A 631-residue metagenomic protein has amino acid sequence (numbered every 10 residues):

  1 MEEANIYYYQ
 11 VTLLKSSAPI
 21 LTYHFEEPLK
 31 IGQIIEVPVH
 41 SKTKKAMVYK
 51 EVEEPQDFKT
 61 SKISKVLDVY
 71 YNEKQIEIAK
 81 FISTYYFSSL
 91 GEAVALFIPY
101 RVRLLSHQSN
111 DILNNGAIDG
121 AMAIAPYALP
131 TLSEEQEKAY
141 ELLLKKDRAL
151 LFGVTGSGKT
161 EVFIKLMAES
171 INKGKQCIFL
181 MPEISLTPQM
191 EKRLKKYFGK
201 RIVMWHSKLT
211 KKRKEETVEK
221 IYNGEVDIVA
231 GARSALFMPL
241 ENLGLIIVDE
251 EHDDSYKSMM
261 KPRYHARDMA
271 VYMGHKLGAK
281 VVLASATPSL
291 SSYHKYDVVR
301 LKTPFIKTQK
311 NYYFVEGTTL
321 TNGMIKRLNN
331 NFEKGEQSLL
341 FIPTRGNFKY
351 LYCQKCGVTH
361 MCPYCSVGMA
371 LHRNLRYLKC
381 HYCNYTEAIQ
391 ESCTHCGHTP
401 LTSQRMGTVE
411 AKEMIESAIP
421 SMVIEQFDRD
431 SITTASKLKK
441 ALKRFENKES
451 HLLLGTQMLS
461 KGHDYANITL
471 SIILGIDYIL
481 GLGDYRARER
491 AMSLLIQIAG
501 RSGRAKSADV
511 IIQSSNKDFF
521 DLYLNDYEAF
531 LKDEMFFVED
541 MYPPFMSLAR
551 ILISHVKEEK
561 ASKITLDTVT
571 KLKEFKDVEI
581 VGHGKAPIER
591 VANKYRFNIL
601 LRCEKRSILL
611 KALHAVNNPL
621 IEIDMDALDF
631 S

Functional and structural regions predicted by a protein language model:
M1-T287, S291-K302, S562-K563, V569-F575 (+3 more regions): Accessory, non-ATPase domains that flank or precede helicase/AAA+ motor cores in DNA-metabolism machines
S133, R148-D227, G231-K560, I599 (+1 more regions): Inter-lobe coupling/hinge segments of SF2-like helicase ATPases
N525-L531, K560-V581: Short amphipathic alpha-helix segments
G582-I588: Short edge beta-strands and adjacent turn/loop segments
